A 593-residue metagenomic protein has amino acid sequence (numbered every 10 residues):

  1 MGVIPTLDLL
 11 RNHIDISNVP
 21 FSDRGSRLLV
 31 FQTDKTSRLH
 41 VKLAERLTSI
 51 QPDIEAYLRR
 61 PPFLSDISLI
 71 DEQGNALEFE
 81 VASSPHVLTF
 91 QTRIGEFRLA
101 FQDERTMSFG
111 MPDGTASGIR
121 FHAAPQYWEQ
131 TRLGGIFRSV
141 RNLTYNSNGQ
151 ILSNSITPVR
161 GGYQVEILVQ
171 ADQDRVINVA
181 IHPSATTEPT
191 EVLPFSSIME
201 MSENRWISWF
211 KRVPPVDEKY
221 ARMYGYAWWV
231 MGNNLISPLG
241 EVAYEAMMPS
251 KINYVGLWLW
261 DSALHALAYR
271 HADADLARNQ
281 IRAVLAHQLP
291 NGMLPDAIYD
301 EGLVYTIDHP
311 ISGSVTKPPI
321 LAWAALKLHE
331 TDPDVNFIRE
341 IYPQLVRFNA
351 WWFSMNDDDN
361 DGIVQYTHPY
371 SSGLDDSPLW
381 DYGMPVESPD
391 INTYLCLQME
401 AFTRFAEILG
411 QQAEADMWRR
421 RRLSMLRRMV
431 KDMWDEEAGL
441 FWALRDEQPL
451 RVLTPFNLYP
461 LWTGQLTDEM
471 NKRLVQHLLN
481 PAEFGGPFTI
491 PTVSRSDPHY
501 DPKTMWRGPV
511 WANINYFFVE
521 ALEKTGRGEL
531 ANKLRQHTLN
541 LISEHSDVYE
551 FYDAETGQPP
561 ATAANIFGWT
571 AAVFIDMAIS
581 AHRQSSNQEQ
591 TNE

Functional and structural regions predicted by a protein language model:
M1-K219, W260, A272, K524 (+3 more regions): Terminal accessory carbohydrate-recognition/targeting modules of carbohydrate-active enzymes
G149-A180, E218, L294, Y299-D300 (+5 more regions): N-terminal start-of-domain structural block
T186-F195, M231-V255, I311-A350, A438-E447: Short N-terminal secondary-structure initiator segments
P194-M201, R205, K219-Y226, D273-A286 (+6 more regions): Extended, well-ordered alpha-helical scaffold segments
D217-G256, L285, P290-I311, D357-E387 (+2 more regions): Extended glycan-interaction surfaces of carbohydrate-active proteins
V255-H368, P389-N392, C396, P509-T525 (+3 more regions): Aromatic-rich carbohydrate-recognition surfaces in CAZymes
P385-N392, Q412: Structured, solvent-exposed acidic/aromatic patches
